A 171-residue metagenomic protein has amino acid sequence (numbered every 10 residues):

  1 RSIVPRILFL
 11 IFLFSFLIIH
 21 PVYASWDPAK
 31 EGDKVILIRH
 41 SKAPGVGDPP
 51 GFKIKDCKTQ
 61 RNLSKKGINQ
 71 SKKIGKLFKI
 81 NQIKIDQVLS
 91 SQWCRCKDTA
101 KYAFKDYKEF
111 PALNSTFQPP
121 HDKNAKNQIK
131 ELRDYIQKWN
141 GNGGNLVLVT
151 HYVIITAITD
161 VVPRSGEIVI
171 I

Functional and structural regions predicted by a protein language model:
R1-F9: Bacterial N-terminal signal peptides that target proteins for export
L8-I18: Bacterial N-terminal signal peptides
L10, K30-E31, G141-N142: Short hydrophobic "helix-edge" motifs at membrane interfaces and signal-peptide entry regions
V22-A24: Boundary at the C-terminal end of the N-terminal hydrophobic targeting segment
W26-P111, T116-P120, N127, V161-V169: Active-site-proximal alpha-helix that buttresses catalytic centers in soluble enzyme cores
D122-D134: Conserved active-site-adjacent core of cysteine acyl-enzyme catalytic domains
D134-I171: Active-site-adjacent alpha-helix immediately C-terminal to a catalytic or transition-state-stabilizing loop
